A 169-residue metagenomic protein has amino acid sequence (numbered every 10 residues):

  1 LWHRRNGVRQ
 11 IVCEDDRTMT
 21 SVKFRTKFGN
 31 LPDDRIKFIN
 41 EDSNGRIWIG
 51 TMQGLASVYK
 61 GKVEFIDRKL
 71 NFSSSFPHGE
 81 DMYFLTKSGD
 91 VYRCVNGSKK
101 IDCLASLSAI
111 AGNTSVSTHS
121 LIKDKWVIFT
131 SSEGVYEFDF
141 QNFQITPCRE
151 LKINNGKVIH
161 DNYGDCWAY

Functional and structural regions predicted by a protein language model:
L1-Y169: Carboxylate-rich, polar loop motifs that coordinate divalent cations or form catalytic acidic clusters
